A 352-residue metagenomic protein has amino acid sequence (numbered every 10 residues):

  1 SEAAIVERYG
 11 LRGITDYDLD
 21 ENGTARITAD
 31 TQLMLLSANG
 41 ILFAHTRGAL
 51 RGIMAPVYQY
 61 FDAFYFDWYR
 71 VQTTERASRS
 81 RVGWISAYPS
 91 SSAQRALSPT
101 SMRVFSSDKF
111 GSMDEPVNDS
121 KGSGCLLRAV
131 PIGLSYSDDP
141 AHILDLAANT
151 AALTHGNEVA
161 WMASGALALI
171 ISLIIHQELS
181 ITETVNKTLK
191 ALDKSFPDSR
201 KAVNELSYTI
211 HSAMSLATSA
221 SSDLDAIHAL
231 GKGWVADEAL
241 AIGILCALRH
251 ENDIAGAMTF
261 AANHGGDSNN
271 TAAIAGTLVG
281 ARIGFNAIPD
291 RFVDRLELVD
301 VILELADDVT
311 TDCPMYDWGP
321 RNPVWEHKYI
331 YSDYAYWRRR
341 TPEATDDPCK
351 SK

Functional and structural regions predicted by a protein language model:
S1-K352: Structured, active/binding-site neighborhoods that engage oxygen-rich ligands
